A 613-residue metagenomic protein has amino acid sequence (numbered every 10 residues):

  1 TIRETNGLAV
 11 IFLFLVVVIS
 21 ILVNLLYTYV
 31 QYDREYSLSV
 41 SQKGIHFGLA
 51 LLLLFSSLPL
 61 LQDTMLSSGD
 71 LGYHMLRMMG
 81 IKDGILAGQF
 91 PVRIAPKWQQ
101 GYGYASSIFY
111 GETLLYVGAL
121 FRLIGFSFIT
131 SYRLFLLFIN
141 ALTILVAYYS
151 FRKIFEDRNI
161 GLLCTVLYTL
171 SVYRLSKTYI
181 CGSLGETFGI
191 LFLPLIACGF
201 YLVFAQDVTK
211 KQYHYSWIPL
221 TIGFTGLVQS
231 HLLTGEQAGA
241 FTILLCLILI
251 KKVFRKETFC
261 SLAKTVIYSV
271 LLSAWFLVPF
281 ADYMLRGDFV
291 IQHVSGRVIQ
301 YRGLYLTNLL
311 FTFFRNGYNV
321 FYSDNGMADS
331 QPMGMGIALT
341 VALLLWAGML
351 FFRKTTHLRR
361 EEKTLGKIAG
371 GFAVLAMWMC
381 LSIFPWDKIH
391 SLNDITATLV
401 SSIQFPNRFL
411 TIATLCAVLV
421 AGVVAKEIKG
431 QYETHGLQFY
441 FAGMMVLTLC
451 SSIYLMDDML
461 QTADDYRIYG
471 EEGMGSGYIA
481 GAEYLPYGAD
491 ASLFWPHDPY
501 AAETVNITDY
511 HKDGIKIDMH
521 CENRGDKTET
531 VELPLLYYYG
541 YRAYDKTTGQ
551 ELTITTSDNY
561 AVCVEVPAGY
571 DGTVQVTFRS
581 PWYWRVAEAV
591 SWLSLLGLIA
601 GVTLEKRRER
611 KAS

Functional and structural regions predicted by a protein language model:
T1-Q461, T573-T577, W582-S613: Membrane-embedded transmembrane-helix bundle of lipid-linked glycan/lipid transferases
G69, G182-S183, F188-F192, N407-F409 (+5 more regions): Solvent-exposed, flexible loop/coil residues
K97-Q99, S107, V270, F313 (+5 more regions): Compositionally biased, low-complexity repeat tracts
G101, N159, I468-G475, I479 (+3 more regions): Intrinsically disordered, low-complexity segments enriched in small/polar residues
A105, W217, T225, N319 (+10 more regions): Compositionally biased, intrinsically disordered low-complexity regions
L460-K516: Membrane-interface segments at or immediately adjacent to transmembrane helices that form the boundary between
A491-S613: Active-site-proximal, structured, solvent-exposed surfaces of multi-pass membrane proteins that position macromolecular
